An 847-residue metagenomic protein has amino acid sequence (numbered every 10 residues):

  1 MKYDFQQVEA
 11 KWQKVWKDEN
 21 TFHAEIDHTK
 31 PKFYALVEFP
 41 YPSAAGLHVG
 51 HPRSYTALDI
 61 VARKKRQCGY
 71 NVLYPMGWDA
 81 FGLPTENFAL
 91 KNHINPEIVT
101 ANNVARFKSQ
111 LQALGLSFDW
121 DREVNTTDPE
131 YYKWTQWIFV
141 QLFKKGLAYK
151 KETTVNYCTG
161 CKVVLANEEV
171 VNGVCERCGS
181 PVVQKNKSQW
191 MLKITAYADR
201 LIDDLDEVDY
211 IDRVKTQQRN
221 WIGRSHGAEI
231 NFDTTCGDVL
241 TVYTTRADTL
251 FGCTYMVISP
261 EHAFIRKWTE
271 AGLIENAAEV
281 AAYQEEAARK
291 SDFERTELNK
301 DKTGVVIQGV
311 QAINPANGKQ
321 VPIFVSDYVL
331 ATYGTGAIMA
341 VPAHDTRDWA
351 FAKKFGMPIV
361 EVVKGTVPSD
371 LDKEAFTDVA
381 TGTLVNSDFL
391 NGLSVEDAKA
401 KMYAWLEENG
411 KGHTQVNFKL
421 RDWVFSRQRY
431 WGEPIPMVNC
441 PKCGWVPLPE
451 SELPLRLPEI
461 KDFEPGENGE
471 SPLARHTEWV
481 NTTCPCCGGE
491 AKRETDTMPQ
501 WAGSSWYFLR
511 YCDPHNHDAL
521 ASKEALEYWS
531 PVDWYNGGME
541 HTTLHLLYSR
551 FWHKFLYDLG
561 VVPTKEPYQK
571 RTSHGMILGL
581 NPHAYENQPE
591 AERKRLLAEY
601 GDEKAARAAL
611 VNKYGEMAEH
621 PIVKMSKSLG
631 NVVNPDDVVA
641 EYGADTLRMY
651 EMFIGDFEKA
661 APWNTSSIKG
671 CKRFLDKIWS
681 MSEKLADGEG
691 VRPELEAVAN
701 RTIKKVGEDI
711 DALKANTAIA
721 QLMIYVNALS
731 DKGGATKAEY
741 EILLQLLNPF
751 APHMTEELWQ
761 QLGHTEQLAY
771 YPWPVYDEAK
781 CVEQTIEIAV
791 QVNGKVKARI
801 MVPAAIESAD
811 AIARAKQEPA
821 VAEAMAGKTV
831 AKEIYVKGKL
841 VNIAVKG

Functional and structural regions predicted by a protein language model:
M1-L36, R66-P75, V99-R106, A281-F324 (+1 more regions): Conserved oxyanion/phosphate-binding beta-strand-loop segments in alpha/beta enzyme cores
K2, V15-E19, K91-D248, A337-P454 (+9 more regions): Residue patterns forming the tRNA-binding/recognition surfaces of aminoacyl-tRNA synthetases and related DALR
Y3, R224-E229, T235-G237, K364 (+10 more regions): Long, charged, mostly alpha-helical binding arms that flank functional sites
Y3, V8-Q13, V49, T135-K364 (+6 more regions): NTP-handling and nucleic-acid-processing catalytic cores
E25-I94, T100, E123-I138, T244-T245 (+2 more regions): N-terminal catalytic cores of NTP/NDP-binding nucleotidyl/phosphoryl-transfer enzymes
D79, K144-K145, Y149-N156, G334 (+7 more regions): Helix-rich, typically C-terminal accessory recognition domains appended to large enzymatic cores
V214-T241, K290-K319, I323-F324, W423 (+8 more regions): Flexible, glycine/threonine-enriched loop-and-boundary segments that flank and lead into catalytic domains of large
L240-H262, W423, R429-Y430, I435 (+3 more regions): Conserved phosphate/anionic-ligand binding catalytic regions in large, soluble enzymes, centered on
